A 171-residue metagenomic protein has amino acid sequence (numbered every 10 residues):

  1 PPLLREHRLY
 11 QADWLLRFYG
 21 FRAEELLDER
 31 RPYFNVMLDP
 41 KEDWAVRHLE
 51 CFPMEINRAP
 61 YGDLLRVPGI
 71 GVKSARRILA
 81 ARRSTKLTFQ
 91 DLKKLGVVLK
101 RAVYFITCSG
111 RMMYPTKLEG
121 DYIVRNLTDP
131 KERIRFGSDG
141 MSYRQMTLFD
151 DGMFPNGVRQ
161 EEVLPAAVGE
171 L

Functional and structural regions predicted by a protein language model:
P1-F52, R58, G62, P68: C-terminal scaffold of the Radical SAM
Y33-D63, F89-L171: C-terminal extensions
A81-R82: Residue-level signature of tetratricopeptide-repeat
K86: Adenosine-cofactor binding site in Rossmann-like domains, unifying the SAM/SAH pocket of S-adenosylmethionine-dependent
